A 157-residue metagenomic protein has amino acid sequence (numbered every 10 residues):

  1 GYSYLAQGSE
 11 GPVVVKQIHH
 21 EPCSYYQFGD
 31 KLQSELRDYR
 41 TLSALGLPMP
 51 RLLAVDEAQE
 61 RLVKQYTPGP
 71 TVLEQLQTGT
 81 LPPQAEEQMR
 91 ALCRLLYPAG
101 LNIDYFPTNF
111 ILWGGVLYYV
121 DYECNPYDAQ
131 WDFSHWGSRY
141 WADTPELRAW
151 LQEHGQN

Functional and structural regions predicted by a protein language model:
G1-Q33: ATP-binding glycine-rich loop module of kinase domains
G8, V55-E57, Y105, L112: Generic beta-strand structural signal
V13, P48, L62, Y118-V120: Protein kinase-like catalytic core scaffold
F28, L47-E86: Conserved structural core of kinase catalytic domains
R37-P48: Structural motif at the C-terminus of the N-lobe alphaC helix and the adjacent alphaC-beta4 loop of the Hanks-type
P68, P107, C124: Short, glycine/acidic-enriched loop or turn micro-motifs at the edges of active sites
P82-F110, G115: Conserved kinase catalytic-core segment
Y97-N102, L112-N157: C-lobe/activation-segment region of protein kinase-like
